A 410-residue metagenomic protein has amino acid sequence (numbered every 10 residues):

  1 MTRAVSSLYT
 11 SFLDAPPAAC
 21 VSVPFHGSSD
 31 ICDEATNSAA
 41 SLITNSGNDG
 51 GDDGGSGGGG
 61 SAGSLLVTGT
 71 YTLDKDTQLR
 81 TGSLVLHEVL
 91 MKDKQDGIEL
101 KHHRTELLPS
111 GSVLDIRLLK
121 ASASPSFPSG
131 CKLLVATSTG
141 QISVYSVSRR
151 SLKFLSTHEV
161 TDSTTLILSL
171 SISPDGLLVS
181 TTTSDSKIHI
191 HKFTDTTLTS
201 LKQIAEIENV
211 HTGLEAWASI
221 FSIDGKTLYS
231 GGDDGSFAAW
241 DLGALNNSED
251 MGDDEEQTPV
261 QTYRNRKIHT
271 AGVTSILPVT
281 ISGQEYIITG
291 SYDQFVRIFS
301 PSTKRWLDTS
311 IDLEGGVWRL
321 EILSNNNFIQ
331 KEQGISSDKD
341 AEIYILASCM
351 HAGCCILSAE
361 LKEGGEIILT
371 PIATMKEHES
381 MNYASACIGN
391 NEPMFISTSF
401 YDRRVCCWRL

Functional and structural regions predicted by a protein language model:
M1-T10, S29, G47, G58-E106 (+1 more regions): Beta-propeller domains
A15-P24, S110-P125, D162-I172, T212-F221 (+3 more regions): Canonical WD40 repeat/beta-propeller blade segments in eukaryotic WD-repeat proteins
P24-D33, D49, D53, G58-A62 (+7 more regions): Residue-level detector of Asp-centered blade-edge/turn motifs that repeat once per structural unit in beta-propeller
L66-G69, T77, L133-T137, V179-T183 (+4 more regions): Conserved beta-strand element within WD40/beta-propeller blades
T72-V85, T139-S143, D185-H189, W217 (+7 more regions): Short coil/turn segments within WD40 beta-propeller repeats
L86-G97, Y145-L152, K192-S200, D241-E255 (+3 more regions): Short loop/turn segments immediately following beta-strands, especially the blade-tip and inter-blade linker loops
G140-L178, T182-S186, T194-D195, L201-V210: Asp-box/WD-like beta-propeller blade repeats and closely related beta-sheet repeat scaffolds
L313-I368: Loop/turn-rich, solvent-exposed surfaces of beta-rich toroidal or solenoidal domains
